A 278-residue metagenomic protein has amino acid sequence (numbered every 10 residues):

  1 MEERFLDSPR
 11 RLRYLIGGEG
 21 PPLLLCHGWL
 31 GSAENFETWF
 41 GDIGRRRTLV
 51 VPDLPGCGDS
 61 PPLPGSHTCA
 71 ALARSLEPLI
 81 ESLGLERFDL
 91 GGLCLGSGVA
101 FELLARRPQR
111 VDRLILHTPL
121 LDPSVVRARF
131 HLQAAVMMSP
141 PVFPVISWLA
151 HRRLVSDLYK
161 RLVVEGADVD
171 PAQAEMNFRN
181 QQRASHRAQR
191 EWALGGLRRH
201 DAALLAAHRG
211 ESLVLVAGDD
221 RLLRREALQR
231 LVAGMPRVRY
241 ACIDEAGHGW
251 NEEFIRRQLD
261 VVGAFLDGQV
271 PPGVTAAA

Functional and structural regions predicted by a protein language model:
M1-L23, R45-R47, L85-E86, D112 (+1 more regions): Alpha/beta-hydrolase fold catalytic core
R10, L15-D59: Conserved HGGG/HGGXW glycine-rich cap/lid loop of the alpha/beta-hydrolase fold
G41, E211-A246: Conserved loop-alpha-helix segment in the C-terminal half of the alpha/beta-hydrolase fold that carries the catalytic
V50-G91, D260: Active-site loop/oxyanion-hole signature of alpha/beta-hydrolase fold enzymes
G92-G96, A100: Gly/Ala-rich beta-loop-alpha elbow adjacent to hydrolase catalytic centers
A105, R113-F143: Flexible "cap/lid" loop of the alpha/beta hydrolase fold
V125-R127, S147-A206: Conserved alpha/beta-hydrolase catalytic His-Asp/Glu region
A246-L259: Catalytic histidine-centered segment of alpha/beta-hydrolase-like enzymes
